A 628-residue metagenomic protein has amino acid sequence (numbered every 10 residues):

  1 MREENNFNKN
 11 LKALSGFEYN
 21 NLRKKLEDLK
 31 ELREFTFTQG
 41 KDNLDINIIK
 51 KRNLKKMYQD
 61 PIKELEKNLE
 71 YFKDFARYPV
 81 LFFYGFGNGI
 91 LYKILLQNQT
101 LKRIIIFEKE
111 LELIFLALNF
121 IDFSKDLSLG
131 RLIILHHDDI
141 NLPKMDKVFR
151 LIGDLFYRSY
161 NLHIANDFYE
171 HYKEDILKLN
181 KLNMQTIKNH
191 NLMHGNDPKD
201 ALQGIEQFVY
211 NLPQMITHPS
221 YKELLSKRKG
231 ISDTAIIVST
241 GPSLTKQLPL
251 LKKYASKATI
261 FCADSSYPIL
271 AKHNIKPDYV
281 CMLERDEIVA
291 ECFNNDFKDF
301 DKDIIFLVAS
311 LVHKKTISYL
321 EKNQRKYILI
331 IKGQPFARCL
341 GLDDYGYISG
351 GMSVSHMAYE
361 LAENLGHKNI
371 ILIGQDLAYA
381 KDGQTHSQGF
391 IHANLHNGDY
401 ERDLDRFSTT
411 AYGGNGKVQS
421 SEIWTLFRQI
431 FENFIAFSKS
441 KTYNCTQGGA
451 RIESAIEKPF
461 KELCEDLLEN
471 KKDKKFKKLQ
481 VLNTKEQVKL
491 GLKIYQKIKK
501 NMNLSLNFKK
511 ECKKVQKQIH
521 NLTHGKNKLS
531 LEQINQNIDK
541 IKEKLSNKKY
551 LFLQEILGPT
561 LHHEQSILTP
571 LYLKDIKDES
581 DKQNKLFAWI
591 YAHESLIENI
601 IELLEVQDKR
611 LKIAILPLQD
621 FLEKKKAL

Functional and structural regions predicted by a protein language model:
M1-V80, N88-I94, A201-L225: Class I S-adenosylmethionine
V80-L135: SAM cofactor-binding core of SAM-dependent methyltransferases, primarily the Rossmann-like beta-alpha-beta module
I114-D197, A271-M357, L361-L365, L571-L628: Acidic/Gly/His-enriched mid-domain segments of enzyme catalytic cores or analogous surface patches that mediate
F123-L127, L283-D286, N294-K302, S387-R406 (+1 more regions): Acidic, Ser/Thr-rich peripheral helices and adjacent loops at domain boundaries
K181-D233, L244: Aromatic- and Gly/Pro-rich donor/ligand-binding loops that form nucleotide- or phosphate-bearing donor binding pockets
S266-Y267, N274-E284, A362-H386: Glycine-rich phosphate/pyrophosphate-binding loops and their adjacent beta-strand/loop elements at enzyme active sites
Y400-G449: Polyanion-binding loop/helix "lid" in catalytic or ligand-binding cores
F437-L628: Long, compositionally biased charged/polar accessory segments in the mid-to-C-terminal portions of proteins
